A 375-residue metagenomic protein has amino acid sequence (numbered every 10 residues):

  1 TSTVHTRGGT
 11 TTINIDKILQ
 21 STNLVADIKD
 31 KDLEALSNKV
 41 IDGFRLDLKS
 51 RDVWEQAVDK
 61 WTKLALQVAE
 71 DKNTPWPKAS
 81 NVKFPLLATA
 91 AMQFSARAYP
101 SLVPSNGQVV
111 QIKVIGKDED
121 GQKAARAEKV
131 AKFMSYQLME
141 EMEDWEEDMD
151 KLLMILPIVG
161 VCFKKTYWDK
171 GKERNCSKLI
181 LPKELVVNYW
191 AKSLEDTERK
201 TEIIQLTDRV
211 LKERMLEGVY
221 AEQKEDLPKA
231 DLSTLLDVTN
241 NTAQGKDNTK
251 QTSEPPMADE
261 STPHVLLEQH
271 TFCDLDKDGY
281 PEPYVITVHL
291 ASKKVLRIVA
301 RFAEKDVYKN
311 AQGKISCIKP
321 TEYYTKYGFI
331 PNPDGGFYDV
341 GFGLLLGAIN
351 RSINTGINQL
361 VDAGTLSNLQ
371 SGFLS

Functional and structural regions predicted by a protein language model:
T1-S375: Extended alpha-helical, oligomerization-prone segments that build pores/tubes and scaffolds
